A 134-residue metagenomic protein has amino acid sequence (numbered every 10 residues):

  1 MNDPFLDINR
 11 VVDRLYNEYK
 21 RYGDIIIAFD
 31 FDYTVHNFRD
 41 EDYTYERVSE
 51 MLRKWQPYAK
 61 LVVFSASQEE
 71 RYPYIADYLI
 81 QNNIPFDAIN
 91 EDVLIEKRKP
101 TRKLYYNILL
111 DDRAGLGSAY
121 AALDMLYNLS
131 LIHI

Functional and structural regions predicted by a protein language model:
N2-E96: Alpha-helical substrate-recognition element adjacent to the catalytic core
F31, L110-D111: Structural motif
K99-L110: Short, surface-exposed amphipathic charged segments that create phosphate/polyanion-binding patches used for binding
G115-L116: Core domains of carbohydrate- and sulfate-ester-processing enzymes
A119-L126: Non-catalytic, surface beta->alpha helical segment in thiol-disulfide oxidoreductase systems
I132-I134: Conserved small/polar residues in nucleotide/adenosyl-binding loops
